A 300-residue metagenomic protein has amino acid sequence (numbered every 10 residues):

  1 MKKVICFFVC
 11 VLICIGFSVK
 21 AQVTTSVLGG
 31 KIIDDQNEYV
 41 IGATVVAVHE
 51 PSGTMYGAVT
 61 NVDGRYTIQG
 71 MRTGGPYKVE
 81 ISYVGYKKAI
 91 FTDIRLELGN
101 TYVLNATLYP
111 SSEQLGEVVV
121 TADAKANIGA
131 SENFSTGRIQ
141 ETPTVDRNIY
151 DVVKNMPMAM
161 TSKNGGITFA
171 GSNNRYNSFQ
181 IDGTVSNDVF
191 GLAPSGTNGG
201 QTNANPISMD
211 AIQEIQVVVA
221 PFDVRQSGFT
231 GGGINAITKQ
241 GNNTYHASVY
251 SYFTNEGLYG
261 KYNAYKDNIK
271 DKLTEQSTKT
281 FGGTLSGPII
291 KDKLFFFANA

Functional and structural regions predicted by a protein language model:
M1-T24: Cleavable N-terminal targeting peptides that direct proteins into the secretory/outer-membrane pathway or into
K20-N127: Periplasm-facing N-terminal accessory domains of Gram-negative outer-membrane beta-barrel systems
K87, D93-V103, G116-Q240, K266-I269 (+1 more regions): Periplasmic N-terminal accessory/gating domains of Gram-negative outer-membrane beta-barrel systems
Q180, E214, T244-S248, F295-F297: Residue-level detector of the transmembrane beta-barrel scaffold of outer-membrane proteins
Q240-G241, I289-K291: Outer-membrane beta-barrel strand-turn architecture
V249-N255, A298-A300: Transmembrane beta-barrel strands of outer-membrane/channel proteins
N255-K261: Gram-negative outer-membrane beta-barrel proteins
Y262, K270-T274: Extracellular/periplasm-exposed beta-strand and loop segments of Gram-negative cell-envelope proteins, dominated by
